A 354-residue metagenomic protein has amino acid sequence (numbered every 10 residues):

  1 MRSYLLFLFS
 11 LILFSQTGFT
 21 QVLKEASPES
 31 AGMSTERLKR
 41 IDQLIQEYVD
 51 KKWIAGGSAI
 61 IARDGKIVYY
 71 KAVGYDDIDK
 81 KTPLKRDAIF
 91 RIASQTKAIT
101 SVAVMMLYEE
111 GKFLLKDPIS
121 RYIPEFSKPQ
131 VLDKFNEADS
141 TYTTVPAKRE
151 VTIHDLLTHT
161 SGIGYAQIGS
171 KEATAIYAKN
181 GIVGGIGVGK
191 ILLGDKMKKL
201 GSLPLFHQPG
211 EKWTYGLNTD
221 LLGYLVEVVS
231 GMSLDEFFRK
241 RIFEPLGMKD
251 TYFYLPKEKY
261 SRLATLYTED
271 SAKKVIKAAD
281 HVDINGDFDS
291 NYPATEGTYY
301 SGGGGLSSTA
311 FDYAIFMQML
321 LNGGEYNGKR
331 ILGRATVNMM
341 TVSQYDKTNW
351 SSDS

Functional and structural regions predicted by a protein language model:
M1-L23: Bacterial Sec-dependent N-terminal signal peptides
L23-I92, K112-L114, V131-N136, N291: Short, conserved catalytic-motif segment at the N-terminal edge
S34, K97, T309: Short, conserved phosphate/pyrophosphate- and ester-handling motifs at nucleotide-, phospho-/glycolipid
K39-I45, G65-I67, I89-I119, I123 (+3 more regions): Active-site SXXK
K71, D117, M232: Short beta-to-alpha loop/turn elements within the nucleotide-binding domains of ABC transporters
P129-S354: Short, surface-exposed loop or secondary-structure junction motifs that flank catalytic or metal-binding residues
